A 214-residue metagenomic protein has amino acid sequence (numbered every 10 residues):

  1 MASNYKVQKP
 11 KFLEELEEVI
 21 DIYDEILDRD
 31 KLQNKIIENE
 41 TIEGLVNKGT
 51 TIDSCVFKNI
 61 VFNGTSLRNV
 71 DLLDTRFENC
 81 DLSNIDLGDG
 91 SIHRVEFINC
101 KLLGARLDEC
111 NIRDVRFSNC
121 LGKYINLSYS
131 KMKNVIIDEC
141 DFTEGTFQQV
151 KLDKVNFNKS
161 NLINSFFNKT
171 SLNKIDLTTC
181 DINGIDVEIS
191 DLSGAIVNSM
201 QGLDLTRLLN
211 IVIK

Functional and structural regions predicted by a protein language model:
S3-K214: Tandem repeat scaffolds
